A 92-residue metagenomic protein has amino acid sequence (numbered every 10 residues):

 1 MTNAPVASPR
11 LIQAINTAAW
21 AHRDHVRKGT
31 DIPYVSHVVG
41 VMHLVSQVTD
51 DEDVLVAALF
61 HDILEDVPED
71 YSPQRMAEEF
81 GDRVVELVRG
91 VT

Functional and structural regions predicted by a protein language model:
M1-T92: Active-site helical microenvironments for divalent-metal-assisted chemistry
